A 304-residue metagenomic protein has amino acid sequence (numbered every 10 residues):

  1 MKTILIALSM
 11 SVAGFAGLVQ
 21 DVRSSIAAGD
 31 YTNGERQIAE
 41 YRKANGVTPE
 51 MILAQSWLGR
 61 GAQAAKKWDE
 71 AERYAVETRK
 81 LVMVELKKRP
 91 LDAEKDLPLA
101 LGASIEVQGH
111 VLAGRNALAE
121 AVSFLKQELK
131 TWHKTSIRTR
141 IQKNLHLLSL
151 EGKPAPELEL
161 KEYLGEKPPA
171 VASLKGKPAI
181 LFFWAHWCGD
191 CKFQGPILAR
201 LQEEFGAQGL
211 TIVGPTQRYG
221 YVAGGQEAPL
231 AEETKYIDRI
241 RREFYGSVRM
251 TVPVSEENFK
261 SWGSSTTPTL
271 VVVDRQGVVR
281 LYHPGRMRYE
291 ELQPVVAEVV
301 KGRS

Functional and structural regions predicted by a protein language model:
R42-M51, L81-P98: Flexible helix-coil transition and linker loops at the boundaries of alpha-helical arrays
G114-K161, A172-K175, V222: N-proximal helix/coil linker or "cap" segments that precede and/or mark the start of modular domains
E159-A179, E204-F205: A short beta-strand-turn-helix
P169-Q194, L198: Short active-site neighborhood of thiol/selenol oxidoreductases, capturing the structured segment around
F193-E243, T251-N258, P294: Structural microenvironment flanking redox-active thiols in thiol-disulfide oxidoreductases
R242-A297: Thiol/disulfide oxidoreductase modules built on the thioredoxin-like
